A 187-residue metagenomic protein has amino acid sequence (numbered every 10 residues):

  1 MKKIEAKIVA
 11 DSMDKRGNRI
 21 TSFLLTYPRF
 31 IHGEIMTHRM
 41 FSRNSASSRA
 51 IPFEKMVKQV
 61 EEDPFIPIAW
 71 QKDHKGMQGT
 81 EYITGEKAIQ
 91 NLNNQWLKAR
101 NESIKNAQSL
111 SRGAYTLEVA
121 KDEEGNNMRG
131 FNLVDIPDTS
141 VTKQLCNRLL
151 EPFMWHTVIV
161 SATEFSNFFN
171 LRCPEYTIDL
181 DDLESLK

Functional and structural regions predicted by a protein language model:
M1-K187: A conserved ligand/cofactor-binding region detector
